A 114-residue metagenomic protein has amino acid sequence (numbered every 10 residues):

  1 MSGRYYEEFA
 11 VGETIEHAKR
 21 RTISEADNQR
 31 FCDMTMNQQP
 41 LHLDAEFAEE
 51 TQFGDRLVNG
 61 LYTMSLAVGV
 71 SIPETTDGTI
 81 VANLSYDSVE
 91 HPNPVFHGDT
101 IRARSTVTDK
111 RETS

Functional and structural regions predicted by a protein language model:
M1-L84: Hot-dog-fold acyl-thioester-processing enzymes
A82-S114: Hydrophobic beta-sheet segments that form the core/acyl-binding groove of ACP/CoA-dependent acyl-chain-processing
